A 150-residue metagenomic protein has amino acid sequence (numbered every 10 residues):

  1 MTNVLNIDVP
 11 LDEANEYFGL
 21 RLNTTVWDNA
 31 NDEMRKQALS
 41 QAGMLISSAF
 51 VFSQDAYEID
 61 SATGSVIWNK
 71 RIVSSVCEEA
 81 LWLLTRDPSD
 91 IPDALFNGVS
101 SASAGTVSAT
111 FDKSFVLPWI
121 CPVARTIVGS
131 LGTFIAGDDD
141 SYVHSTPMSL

Functional and structural regions predicted by a protein language model:
M1-L150: Divalent metal-cofactor coordination and adjacent catalytic microenvironments
